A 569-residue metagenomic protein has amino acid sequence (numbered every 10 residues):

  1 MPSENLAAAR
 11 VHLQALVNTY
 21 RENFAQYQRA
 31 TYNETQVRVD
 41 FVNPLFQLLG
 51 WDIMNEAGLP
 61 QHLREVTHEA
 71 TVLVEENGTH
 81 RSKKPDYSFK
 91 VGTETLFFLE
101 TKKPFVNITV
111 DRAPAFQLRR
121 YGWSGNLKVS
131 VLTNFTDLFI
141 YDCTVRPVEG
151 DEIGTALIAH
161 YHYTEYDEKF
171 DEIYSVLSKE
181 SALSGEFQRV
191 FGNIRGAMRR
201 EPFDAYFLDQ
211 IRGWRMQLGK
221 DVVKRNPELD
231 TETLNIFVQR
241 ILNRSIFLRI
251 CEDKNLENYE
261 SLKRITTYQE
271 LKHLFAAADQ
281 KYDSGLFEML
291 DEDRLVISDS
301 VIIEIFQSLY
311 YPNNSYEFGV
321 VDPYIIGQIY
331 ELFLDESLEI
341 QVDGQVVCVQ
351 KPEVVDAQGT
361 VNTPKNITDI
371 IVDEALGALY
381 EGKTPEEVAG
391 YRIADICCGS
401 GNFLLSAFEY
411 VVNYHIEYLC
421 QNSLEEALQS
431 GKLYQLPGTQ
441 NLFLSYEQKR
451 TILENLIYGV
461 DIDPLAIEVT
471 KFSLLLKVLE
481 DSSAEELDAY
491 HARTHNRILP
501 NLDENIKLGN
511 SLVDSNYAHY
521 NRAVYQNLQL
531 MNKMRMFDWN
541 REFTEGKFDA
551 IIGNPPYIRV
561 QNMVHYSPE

Functional and structural regions predicted by a protein language model:
M1-F24, N77-R81, P85, F89-L96 (+3 more regions): Short, basic/polar, glycine-containing "phosphate-handling" surface segments that engage DNA
P2, L45, N55-T93: Active-site metal-binding core of divalent-cation-utilizing nuclease and nuclease-like domains
A25, R29-F46: Nuclease catalytic cores
T31, V37, M54-E56, P60-H68 (+2 more regions): SAM-dependent methyltransferase catalytic region
V39, I140-T144, E260, V469-K471 (+1 more regions): A short acidic (Asp/Glu
N43-Q47, A115-V131, G438-F443, S473: Metal-dependent nuclease catalytic cores in nucleic-acid-processing enzymes, especially RNase H-like/related
L49-M54, C251-L262, S337-I340: Short helix-capping/linker segments at secondary-structure and domain boundaries
S245, R249-D291, A394-G401: Extended, well-ordered alpha-helical scaffold/bundle regions in very large, multi-domain proteins
